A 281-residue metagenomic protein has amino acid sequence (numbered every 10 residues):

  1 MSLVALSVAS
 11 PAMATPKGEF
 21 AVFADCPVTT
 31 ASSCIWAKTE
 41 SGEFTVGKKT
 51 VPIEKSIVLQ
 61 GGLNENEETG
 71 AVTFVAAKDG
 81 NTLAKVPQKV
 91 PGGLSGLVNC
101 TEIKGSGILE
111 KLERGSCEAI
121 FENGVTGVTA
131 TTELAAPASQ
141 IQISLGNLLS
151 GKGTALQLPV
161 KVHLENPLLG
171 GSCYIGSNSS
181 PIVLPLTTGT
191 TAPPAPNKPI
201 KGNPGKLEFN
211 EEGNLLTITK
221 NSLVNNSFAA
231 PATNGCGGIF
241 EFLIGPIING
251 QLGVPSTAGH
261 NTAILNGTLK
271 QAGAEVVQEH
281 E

Functional and structural regions predicted by a protein language model:
M1-A14: Secretory targeting and sorting signals
T15-E281: Extracytosolic secretory-pathway proteins
